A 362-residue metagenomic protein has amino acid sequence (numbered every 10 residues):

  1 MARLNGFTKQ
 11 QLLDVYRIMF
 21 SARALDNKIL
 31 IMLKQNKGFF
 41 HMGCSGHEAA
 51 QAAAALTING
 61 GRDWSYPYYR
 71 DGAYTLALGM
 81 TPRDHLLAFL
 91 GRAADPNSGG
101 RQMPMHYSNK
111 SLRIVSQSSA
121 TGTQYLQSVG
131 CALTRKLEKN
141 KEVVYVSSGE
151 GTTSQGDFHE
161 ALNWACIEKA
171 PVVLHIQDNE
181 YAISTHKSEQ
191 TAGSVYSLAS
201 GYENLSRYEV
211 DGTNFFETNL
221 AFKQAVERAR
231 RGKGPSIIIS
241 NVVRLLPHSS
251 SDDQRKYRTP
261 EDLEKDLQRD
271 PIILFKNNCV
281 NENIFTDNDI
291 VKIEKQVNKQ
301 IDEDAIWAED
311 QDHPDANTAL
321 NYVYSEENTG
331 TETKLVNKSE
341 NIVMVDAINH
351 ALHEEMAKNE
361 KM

Functional and structural regions predicted by a protein language model:
M1-A50, L56-T57, S240, L246 (+1 more regions): Conserved acidic/glycine
Q11-V15, K37-G38, L78, Q117-S118 (+4 more regions): N-terminal start-of-chain detector that recognizes signal peptides and the immediate post-cleavage beginning
A24-N27, I31-A170, H186-E203: Cofactor-binding active-site loop characterized by glycine-rich and histidine/acidic residues
R62, K233, E360-K361: Short, high-confidence coil segments that cap the C-terminus of an alpha-helix and link into the following beta-strand
A93, S236-I238, E332: Compositionally biased, intrinsically disordered low-complexity regions
M105, S236, M362: A broad, low-specificity signal marking well-ordered, structured residues that form hydrophobic/aromatic
R113-D302, D310: Glycine-rich ThDP/TPP pyrophosphate-binding loop and its adjacent helix/strand module within ThDP-dependent enzymes
